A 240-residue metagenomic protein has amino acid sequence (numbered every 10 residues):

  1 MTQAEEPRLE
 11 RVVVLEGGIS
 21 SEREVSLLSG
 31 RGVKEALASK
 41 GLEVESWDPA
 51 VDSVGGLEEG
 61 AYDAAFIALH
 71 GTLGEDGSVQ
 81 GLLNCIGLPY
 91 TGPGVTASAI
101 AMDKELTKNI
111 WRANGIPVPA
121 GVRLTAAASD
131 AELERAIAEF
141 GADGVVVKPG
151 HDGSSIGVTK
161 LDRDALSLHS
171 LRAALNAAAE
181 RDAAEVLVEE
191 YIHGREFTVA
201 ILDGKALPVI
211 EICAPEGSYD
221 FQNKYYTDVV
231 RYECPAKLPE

Functional and structural regions predicted by a protein language model:
M1-N109, A113, L124-R135: ATP-binding N-terminal substructure of ATP-dependent carboxylate-amine bond-forming enzymes
T2-E6, E10-E16, V44, I100-E189 (+1 more regions): Active-site nucleotide/adenylate-binding loops and adjacent lid/helix of ATP-dependent enzymes
L27, V95, V158-L161, Y219-F221: Short clusters of hydrophobic/aromatic residues that line enzyme substrate/ligand-binding pockets
W47, L124, L161, V209 (+1 more regions): Hydrophobic residues at beta-strand termini and immediately following loops that shape nucleotide-binding pockets
G87-P89, G141-A142, K205-A206: Glycine-enriched alpha-helix->loop->beta-strand junction motifs that scaffold or abut catalytic
S167-E240: Phosphate-binding site of ATP-dependent enzymes
